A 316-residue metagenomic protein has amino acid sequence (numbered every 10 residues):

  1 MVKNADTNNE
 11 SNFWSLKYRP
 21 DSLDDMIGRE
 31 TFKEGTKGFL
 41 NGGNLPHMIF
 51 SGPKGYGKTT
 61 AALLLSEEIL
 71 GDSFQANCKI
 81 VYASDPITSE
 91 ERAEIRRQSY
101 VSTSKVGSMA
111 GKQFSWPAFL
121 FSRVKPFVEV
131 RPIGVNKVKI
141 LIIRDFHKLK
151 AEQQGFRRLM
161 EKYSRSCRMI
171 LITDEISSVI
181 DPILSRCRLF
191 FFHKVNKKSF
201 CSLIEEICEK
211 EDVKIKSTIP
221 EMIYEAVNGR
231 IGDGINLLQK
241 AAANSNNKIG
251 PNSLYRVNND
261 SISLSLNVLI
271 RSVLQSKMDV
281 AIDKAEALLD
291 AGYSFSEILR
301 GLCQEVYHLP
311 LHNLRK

Functional and structural regions predicted by a protein language model:
M1-L189: P-loop/Walker A NTP-binding region and its immediately flanking N-terminal helices in P-loop NTPase folds
M1-N4, L269-K316: Helix-rich C-terminal "collar"/helical-bundle subdomain used as an assembly and partner-interaction module in RFC-like
Y18, L141, I215-T218, I249 (+2 more regions): Alpha-helix N-cap/N′ positions at the starts of helices
S51, G55, E209, T218-G232 (+3 more regions): A short helix-loop-helix "switch/interaction" segment in the helical subdomain of ASCE P-loop NTPases
F121, K197-E205, S217-Y224, I282: An amphipathic alpha-helix signature
R188-F200: Conserved AAA+ ATPase "SRH/arginine-finger" region at the nucleotide-binding site
P220-A226, G232-N246, V268-R271, I282-A287 (+1 more regions): C-terminal helical "lid" of AAA+/P-loop NTPase domains
L238, A242-N267, L299-R300, R315-K316: Conserved C-terminal helix/linker of AAA+ ATPases
